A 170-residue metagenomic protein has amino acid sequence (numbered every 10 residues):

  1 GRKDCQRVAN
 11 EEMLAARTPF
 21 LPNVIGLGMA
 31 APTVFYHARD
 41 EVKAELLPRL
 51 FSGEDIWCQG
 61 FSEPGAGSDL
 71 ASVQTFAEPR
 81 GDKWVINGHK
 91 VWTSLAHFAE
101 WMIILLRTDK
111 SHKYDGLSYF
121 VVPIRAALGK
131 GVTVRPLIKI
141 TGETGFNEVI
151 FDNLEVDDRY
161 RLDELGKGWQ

Functional and structural regions predicted by a protein language model:
G1-E54, S94-W101, K113: Internal helix-loop-helix
R2-N10, D69-V73, I150, V156: Structural signature of FAD isoalloxazine-binding scaffolds in flavoprotein oxidoreductases
A9-L14, L106, V122-A127, D152-V156: Short Ser/Thr-interspersed hydrophobic loop/turn segments at strand-loop and sheet-helix junctions that line or gate
G53-F61: A short, Trp-centered hydrophobic/proline-enriched beta-strand micro-motif
A66-S68, V91-A96, I140: Glycine-rich phosphate/pyrophosphate-binding beta-alpha loops
Q74, N87-V132: A short core secondary-structure module
E78, A126-E155: Flexible, small-/acidic-enriched active-site or ligand-binding loops
N153-Q170: Long, acidic (Asp/Glu-rich), low-complexity accessory segments flanking structured domains
